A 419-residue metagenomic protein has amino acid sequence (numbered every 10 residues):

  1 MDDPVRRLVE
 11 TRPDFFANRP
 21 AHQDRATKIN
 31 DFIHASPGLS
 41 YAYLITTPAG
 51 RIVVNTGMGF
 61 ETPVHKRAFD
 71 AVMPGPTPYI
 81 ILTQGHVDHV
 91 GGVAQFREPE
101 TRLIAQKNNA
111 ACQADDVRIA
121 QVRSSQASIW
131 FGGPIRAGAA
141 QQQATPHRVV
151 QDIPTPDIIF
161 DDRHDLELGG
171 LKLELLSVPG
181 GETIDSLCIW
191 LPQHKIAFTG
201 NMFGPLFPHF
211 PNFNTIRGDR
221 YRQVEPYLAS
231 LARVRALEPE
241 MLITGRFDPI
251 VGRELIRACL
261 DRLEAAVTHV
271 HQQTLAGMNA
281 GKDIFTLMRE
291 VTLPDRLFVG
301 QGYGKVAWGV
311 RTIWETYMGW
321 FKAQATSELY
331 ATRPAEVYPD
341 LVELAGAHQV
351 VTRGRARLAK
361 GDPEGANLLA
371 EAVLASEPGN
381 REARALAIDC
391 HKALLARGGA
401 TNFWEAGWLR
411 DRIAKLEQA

Functional and structural regions predicted by a protein language model:
M1-F16, V122, I135, E238-M241 (+1 more regions): Accessory terminal helices/loops
R19, A49, F60-A105, K392: Active-site metal-binding motif and surrounding structural segment of the metallo-beta-lactamase
R19-M73, C188-N201: Conserved beta-strand hairpin/beta-sheet module of binuclear metal-dependent hydrolase folds, prominently
T27, S36-G38, I158-I159, P179-T183: A short catalytic or substrate-binding loop motif that flags glycine-/basic-rich loops and adjacent residues that bind
F32, I45, N55, Q84 (+8 more regions): Divalent metal-coordination and catalytic microenvironments
R51, M58-F60, P154, R163-E167 (+1 more regions): Metallo-beta-lactamase
G92-Q95, N108, A114-I119, P208-P211 (+1 more regions): Short acidic, glycine/serine/threonine-rich loops at helix termini
A111-V178, V224, L228-E238: Metallo-beta-lactamase
